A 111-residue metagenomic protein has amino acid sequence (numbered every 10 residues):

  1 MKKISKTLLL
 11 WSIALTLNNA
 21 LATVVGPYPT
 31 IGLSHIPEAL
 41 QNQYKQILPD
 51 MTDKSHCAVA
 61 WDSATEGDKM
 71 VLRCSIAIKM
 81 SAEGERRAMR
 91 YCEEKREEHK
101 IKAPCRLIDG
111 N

Functional and structural regions predicted by a protein language model:
M1-L9: Bacterial N-terminal signal peptides that target proteins for export
L10, A20-L21: Cleavable N-terminal signal peptides
L21-N111: Secreted/extracellular ectodomain signature
